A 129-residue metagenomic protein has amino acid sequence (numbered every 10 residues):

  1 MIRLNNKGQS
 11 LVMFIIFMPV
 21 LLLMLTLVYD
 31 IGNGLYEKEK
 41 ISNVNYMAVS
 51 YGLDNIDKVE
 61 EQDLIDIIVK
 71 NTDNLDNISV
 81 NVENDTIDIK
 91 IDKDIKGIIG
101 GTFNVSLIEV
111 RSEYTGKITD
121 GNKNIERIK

Functional and structural regions predicted by a protein language model:
M1-R3, S10-L11, Y36, Y51 (+4 more regions): Aromatic-enriched hydrophobic runs in primary sequence
I2-D63: Alpha-helical assembly-interface signal, strongest on the long, hydrophobic N-terminal helix that forms
K58-K129: Short, conserved structural patches
